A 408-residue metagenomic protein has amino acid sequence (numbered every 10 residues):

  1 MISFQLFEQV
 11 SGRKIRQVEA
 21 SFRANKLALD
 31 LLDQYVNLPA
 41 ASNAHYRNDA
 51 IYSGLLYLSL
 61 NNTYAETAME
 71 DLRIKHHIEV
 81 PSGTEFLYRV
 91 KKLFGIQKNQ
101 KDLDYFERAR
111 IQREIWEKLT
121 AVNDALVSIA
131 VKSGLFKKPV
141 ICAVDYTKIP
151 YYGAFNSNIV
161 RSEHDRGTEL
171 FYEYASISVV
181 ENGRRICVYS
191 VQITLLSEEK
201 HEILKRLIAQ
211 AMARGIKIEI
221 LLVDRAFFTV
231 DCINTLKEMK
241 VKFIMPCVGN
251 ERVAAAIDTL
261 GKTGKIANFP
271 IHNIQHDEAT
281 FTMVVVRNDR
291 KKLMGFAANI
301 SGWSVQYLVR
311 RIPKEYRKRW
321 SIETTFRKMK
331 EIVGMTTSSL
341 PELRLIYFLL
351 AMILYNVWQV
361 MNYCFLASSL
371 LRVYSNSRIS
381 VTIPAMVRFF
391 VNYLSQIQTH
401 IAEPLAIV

Functional and structural regions predicted by a protein language model:
M1-H45, N61, S190, L260-R290 (+2 more regions): A short, flexible helix-boundary coil/loop motif
F4, K91-E181: Active-site-proximal, Lys/Arg-enriched surface segment that forms a nucleic-acid-binding/basic interface patch
D33-T120, E181-R184, E219, D231 (+3 more regions): Short, positively charged, Gly/Tyr-enriched micro-motifs that form contact patches at catalytic or ligand/partner
G54, A68-E70, S82-L87, K138-I149 (+6 more regions): Short, conserved catalytic/metal-binding motifs centered on acidic residues
K137-P139, Y172, G183-I186, I216-I218 (+1 more regions): A general structural motif
K148, P270-H272, V305-L340: Short amphipathic alpha-helical "interface-anchor" segments enriched in bulky aromatics
S190-K292, L370-T382, L405-V408: An internal, acidic/charged active-site-proximal segment that coordinates divalent cations and/or engages
L340-A351: Membrane-interface transmembrane-helix boundary segments in multi-pass integral membrane proteins
